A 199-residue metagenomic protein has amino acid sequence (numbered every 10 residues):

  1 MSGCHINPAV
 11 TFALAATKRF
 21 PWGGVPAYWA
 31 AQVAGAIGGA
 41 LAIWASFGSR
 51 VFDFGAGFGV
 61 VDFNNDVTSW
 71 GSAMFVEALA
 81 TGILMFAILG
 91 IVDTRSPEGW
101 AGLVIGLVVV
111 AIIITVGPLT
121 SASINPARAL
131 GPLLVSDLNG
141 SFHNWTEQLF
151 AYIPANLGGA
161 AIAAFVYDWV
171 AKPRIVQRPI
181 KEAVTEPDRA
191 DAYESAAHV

Functional and structural regions predicted by a protein language model:
M1-V199: Membrane-interface helix-loop junctions and terminal tails of multi-pass membrane proteins
